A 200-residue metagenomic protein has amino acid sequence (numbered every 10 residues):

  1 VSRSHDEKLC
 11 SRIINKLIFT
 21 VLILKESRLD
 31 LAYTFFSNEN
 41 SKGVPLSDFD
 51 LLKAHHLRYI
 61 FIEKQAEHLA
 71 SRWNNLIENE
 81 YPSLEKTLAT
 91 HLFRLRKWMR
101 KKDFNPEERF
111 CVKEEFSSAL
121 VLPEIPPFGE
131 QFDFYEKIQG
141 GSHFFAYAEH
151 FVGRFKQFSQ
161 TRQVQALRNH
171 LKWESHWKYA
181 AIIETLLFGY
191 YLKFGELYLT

Functional and structural regions predicted by a protein language model:
V1-T200: Flexible coil/loop and intrinsically disordered segments
